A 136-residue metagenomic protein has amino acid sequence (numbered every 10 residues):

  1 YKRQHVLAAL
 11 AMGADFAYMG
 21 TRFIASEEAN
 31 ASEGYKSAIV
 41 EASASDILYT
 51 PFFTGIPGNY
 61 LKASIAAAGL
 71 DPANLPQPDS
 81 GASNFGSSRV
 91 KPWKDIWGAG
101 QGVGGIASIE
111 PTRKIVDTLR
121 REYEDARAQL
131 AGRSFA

Functional and structural regions predicted by a protein language model:
R3-A136: Conserved active-site-proximal phosphate/metal-binding subdomains
